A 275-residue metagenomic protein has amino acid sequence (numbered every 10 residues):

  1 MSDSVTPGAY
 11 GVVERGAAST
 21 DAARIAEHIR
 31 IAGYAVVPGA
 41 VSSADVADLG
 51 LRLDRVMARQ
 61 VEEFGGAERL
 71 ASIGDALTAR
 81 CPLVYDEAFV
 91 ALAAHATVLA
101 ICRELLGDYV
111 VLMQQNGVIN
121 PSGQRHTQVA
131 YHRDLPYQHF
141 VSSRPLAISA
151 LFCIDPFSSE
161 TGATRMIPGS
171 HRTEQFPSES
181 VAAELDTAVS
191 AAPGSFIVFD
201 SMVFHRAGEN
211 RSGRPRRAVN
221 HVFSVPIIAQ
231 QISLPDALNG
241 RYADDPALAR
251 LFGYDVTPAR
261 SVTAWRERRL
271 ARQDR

Functional and structural regions predicted by a protein language model:
S2, T173-V198, M202-V203, G208-R275: Conserved double-stranded beta-helix
S2-A32, P38-Y131, P136-Q138: Non-heme Fe(II)-dependent double-stranded beta-helix
S42, V90-A94, S143, A183 (+2 more regions): Aromatic-acidic/polar surface patches that form glycan- and anion
S42-S43, V118-N120, F157-S159, H171-R172 (+2 more regions): Short, solvent-exposed loop/turn segments at secondary-structure junctions
V111, R144-L146, G213-P215: A short, structural micro-pattern
Q115-G117, A150-F152, V219-F223: A structural signal for short, well-ordered beta-strand segments
H126-S190, I228-L238: Catalytic core of non-heme Fe(II) oxygenases with the double-stranded beta-helix
